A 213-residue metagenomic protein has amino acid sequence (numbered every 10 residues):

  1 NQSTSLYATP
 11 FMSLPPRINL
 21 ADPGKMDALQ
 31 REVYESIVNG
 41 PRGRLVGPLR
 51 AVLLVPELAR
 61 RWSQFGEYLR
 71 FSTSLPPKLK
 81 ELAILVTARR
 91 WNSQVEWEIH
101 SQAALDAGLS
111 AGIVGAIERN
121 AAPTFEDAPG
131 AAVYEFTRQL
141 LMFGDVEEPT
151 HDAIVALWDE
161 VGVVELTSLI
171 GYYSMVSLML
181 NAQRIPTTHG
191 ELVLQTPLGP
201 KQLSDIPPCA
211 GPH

Functional and structural regions predicted by a protein language model:
S3-H213: Hydrophobic alpha-helical segments
